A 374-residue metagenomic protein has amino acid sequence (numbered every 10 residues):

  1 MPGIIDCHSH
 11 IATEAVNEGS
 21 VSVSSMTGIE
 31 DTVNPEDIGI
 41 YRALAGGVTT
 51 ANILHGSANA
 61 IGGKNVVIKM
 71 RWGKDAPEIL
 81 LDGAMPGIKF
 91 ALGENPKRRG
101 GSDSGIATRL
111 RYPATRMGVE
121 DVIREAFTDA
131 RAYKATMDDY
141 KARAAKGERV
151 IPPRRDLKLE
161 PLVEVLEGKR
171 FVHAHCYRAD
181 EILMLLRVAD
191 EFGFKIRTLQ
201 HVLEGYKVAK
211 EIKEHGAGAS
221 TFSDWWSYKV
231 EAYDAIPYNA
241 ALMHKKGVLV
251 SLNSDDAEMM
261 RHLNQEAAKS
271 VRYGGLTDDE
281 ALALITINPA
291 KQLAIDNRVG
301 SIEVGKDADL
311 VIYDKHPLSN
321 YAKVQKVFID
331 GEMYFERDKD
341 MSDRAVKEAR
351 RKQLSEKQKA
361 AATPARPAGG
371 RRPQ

Functional and structural regions predicted by a protein language model:
M1-V66: Metal-associated gating/positioning segment near the N- to mid-region
G3-D6, T49-I53, K69, F171-H175 (+6 more regions): Structural recognition of the beta-strand scaffold that forms the well-ordered cores of secreted hydrolase catalytic
I11-A15, G56-G62, A179-L183, V202-A209 (+1 more regions): Active-site environment of divalent metal-dependent phosphoester hydrolases
T13, N17-V33, K74, K89-A91 (+3 more regions): Active-site gating loops and adjacent loop-to-helix segments of metal-dependent hydrolytic enzymes
V16, S22-T27, F171, K210-Y313 (+1 more regions): His/Asp/Glu-enriched, well-ordered alpha-helical/loop segment that forms or immediately abuts the divalent-metal
L44-Q200, K323, I329, K357-R372: Polyanionic/metal-chelating signatures
E303-K347: C-terminal cap of metal-dependent C-N hydrolases
E336-A365: Glycine- and charge-enriched low-complexity intrinsically disordered segments
